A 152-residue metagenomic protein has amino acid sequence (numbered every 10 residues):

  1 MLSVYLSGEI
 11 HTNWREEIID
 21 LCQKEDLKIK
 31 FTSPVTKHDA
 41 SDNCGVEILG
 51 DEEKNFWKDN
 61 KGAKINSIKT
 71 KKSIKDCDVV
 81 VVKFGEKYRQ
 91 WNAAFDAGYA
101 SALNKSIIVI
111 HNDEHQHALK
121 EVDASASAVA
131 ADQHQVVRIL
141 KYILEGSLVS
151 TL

Functional and structural regions predicted by a protein language model:
M1-L152: Conserved catalytic or regulatory cores that recognize and/or transform ribose-phosphate-containing ligands
